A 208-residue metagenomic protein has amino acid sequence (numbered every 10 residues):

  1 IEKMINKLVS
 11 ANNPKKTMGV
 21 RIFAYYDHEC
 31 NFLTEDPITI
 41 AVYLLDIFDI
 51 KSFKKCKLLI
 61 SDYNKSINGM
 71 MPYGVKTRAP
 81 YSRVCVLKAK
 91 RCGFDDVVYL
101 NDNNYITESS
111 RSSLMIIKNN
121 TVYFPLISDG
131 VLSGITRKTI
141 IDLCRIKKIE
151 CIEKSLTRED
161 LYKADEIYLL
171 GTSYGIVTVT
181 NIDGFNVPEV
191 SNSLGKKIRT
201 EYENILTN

Functional and structural regions predicted by a protein language model:
E2-K7, A11, Y25, L33-N208: Helix-start/capping segments and mature chain N-termini
P14-A24: Ordered, amphipathic secondary-structure segments that act as subunit-interaction surfaces in large macromolecular
